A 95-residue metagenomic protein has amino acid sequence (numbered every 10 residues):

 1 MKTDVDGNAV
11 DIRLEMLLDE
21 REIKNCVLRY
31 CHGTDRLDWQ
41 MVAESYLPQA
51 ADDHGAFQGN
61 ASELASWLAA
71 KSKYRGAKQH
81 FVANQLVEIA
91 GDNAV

Functional and structural regions predicted by a protein language model:
M1-H32, R36, M41-E44, P48: Short, low-complexity N-terminal intrinsically disordered segments enriched in polar/charged residues
R36-V95: A solvent-exposed, acidic/Ser-Thr-rich amphipathic alpha-helical stretch
